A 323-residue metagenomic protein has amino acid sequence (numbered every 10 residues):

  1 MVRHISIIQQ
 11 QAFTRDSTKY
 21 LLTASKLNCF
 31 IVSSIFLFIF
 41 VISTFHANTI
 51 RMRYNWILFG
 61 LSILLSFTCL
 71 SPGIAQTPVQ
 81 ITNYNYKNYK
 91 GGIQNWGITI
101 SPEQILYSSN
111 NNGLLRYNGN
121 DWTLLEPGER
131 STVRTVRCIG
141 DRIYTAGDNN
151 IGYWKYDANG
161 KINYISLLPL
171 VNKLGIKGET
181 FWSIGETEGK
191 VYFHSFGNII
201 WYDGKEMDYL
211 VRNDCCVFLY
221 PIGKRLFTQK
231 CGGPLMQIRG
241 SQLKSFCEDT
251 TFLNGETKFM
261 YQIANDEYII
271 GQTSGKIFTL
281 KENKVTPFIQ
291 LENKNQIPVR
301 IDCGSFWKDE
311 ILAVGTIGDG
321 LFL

Functional and structural regions predicted by a protein language model:
M1-Y20, A24-L323: Carboxylate-rich, polar loop motifs that coordinate divalent cations or form catalytic acidic clusters
